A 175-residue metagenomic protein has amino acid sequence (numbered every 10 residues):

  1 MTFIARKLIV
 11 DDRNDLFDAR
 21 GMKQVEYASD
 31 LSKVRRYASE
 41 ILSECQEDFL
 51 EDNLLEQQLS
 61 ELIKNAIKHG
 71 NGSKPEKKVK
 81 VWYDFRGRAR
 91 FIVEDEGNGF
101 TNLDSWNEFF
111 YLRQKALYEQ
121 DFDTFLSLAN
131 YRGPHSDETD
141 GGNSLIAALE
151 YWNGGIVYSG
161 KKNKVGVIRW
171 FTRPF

Functional and structural regions predicted by a protein language model:
M1-M22, A38-I41: C-terminal effector/catalytic modules and regulatory tails appended to multi-domain proteins
A19-D48, Q114-L126: Helix-loop-beta hinge of the Bergerat
G21-K23, G87-F91: Short beta-strand element(s) in the Bergerat
F49-V81: Conserved ATP-binding N-box helix of the HATPase_c
R90-D140: Glycine-rich/acidic phosphate-handling loop/turn and adjacent ATP-lid/helix of nucleotide-binding kinase/ATPase domains
E96, G155, T172-F175: Two-component histidine kinase transmitter core
L145-K162: Conserved glycine-/histidine-rich ATP-lid loop and adjacent helix of the Bergerat-fold HATPase_c
N163-F175: Short C-terminal beta-strand
